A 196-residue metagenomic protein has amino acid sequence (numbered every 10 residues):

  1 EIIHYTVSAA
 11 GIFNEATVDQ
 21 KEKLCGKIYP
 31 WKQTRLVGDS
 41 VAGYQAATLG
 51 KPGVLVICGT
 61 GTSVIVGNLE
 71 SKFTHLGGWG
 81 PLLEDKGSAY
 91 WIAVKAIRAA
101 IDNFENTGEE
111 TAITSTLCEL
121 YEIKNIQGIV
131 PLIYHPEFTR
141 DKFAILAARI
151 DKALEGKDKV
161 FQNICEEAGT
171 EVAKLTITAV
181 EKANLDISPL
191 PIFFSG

Functional and structural regions predicted by a protein language model:
E1-H4, G26, A47-V54, R98-G196: ATP-binding/phosphotransfer module of carbohydrate and carboxylate kinases, centering on a glycine-rich
E1-R35, T48: Short beta-strand-loop/turn "lid" adjacent to the catalytic site in phosphate-handling enzymes
V7, S40-Q45, C58-V64: Small-residue-enriched, tightly packed secondary-structure blocks
A10-I12, W79, S195: Short strand-loop junctions, especially beta-strand C-caps/beta-turns that link beta-sheets to coils or alpha-helices
A16-D19, T60, I177-V180: Short, acidic loop-to-helix structural element flanking the phosphoryl-transfer center in phosphate-processing enzymes
K23, A42, S115: Active-site phosphate/pyrophosphate- and oxyanion-stabilizing loops and adjacent acidic/basic residues in soluble
W31-L55, K72: Conserved phosphate-binding catalytic cores of ATP/NTP-utilizing and phosphoryl-transfer enzymes
K51-G108: Glycine-rich phosphate-binding loop of actin/hexokinase-like ATP-binding domains
